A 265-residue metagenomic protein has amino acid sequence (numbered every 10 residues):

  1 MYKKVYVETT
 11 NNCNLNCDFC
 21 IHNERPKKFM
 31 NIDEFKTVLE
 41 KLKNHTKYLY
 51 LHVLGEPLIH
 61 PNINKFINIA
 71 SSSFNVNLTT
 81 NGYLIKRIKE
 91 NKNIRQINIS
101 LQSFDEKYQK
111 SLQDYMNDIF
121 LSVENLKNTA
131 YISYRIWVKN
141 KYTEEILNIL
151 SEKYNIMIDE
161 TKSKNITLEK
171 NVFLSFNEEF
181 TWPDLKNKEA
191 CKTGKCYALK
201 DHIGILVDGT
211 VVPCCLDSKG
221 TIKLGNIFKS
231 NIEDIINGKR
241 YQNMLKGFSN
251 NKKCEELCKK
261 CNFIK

Functional and structural regions predicted by a protein language model:
M1-P26, E40, E189, C215 (+1 more regions): N-terminal pre-core extensions flanking Radical SAM catalytic domains
M1-Q96, Y108-Q113: Conserved alpha-helical substructure of the radical SAM core
K27-K28, A70-S72, L78, I119 (+3 more regions): Alpha-helix boundary/interfacial micro-motifs
M30, Y48-Y50, E90-I235, K239-N250 (+1 more regions): Radical SAM enzyme [4Fe-4S]-AdoMet core and its adjacent flexible, acidic and glycine-rich loops/tails across
K36, N64, N117-F120, E233 (+1 more regions): Generic alpha-helical structural signal
G55, T80-G82, S103, V138 (+1 more regions): Short, flexible loop/turn elements at secondary-structure junctions
